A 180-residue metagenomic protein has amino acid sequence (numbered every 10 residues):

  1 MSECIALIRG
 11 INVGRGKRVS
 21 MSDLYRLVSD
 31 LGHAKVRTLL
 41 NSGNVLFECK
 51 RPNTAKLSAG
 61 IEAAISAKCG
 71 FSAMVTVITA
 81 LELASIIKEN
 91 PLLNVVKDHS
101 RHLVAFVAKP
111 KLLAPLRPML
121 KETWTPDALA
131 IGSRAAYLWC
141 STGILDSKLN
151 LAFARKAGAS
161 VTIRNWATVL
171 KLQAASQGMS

Functional and structural regions predicted by a protein language model:
S2-S180: Surface-exposed, charge/polar-rich loops and edge strands
